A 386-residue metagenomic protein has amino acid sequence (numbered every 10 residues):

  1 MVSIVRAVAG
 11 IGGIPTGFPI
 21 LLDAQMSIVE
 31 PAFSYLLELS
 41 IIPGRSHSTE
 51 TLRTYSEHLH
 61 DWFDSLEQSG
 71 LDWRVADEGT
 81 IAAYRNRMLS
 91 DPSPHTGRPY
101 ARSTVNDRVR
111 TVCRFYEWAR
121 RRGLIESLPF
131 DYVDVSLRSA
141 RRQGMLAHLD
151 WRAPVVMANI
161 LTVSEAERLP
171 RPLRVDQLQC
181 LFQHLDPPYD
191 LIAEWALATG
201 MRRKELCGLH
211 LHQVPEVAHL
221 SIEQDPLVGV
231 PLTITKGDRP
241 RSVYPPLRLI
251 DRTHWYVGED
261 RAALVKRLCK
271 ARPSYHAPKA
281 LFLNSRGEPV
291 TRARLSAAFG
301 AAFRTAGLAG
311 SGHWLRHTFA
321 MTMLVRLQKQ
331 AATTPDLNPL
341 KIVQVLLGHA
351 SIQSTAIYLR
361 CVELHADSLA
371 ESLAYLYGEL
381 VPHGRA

Functional and structural regions predicted by a protein language model:
F33-T51, L59-L146, C180: N-terminal core-binding DNA-recognition domain of tyrosine recombinases/integrases
R122-E126, A196-E223: Short, charged phosphate-coordinating catalytic segments
E165-E167, R171-R203, P339: Basic, Lys/Arg- and aromatic-enriched nucleic-acid-binding interface segment
G208-T253, K266-K270, A277: Conserved tyrosine-mediated DNA breakage-rejoining catalytic core shared by Y-recombinases
V214-E216, L308, A331-L359, L364: Short, polar N-cap/turn motifs at the start of nucleic acid-interacting alpha helices
P246-A309: Active-site/catalytic core of tyrosine-dependent DNA strand-transfer enzymes
E288-P289, S296-V345: Short, basic (Lys/Arg/His-rich) helix/loop patches that form interaction surfaces in the mid-to-C-terminal regions
T333-P335, I357-A386: DNA/chromatin major-groove-contacting recognition/catalytic segments
